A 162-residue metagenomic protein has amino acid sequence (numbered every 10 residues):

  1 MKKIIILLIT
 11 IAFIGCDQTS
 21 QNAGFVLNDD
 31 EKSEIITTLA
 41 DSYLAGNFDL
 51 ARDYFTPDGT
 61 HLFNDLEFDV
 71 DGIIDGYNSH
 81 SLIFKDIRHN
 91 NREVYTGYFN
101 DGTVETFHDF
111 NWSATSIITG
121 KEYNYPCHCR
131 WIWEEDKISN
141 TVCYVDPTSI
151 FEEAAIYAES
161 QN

Functional and structural regions predicted by a protein language model:
I4-F13: Sec-dependent N-terminal signal peptides
C16-D49, D53, Q161-N162: Short, low-complexity N-terminal intrinsically disordered segments enriched in polar/charged residues
L39, A51, F99-I117, C127: Conserved N-terminal glycine/acidic-rich loop preference
L39, L50-R52, G59, I73 (+3 more regions): Hydrophobic pocket/interface hotspot
N47-Y98, V104: A solvent-exposed, acidic/Ser-Thr-rich amphipathic alpha-helical stretch
D109-I138, V142-V145: Exposed beta-sheet edge and beta->alpha loop/turn motif
N140-N162: Low-complexity, intrinsically disordered terminal/linker segments enriched in charged and Gly/Pro repeats
